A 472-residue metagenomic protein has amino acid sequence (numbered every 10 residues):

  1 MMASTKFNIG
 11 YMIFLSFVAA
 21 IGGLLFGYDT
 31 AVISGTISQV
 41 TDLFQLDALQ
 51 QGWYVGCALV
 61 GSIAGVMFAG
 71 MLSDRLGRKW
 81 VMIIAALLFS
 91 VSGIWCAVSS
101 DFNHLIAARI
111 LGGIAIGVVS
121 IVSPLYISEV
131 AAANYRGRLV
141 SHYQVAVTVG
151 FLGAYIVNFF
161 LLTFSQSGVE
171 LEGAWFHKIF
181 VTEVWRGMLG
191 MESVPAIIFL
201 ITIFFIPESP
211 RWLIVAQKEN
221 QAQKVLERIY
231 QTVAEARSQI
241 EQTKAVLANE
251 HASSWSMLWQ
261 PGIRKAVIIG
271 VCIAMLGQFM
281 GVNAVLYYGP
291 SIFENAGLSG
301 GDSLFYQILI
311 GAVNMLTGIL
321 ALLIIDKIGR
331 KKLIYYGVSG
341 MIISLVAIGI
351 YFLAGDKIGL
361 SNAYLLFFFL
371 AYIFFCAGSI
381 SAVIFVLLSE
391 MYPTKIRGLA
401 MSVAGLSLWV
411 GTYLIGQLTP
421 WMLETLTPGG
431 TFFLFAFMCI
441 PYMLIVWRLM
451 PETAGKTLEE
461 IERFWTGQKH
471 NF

Functional and structural regions predicted by a protein language model:
M1-Q221, V225-E227, L247-F472: Alpha-helical transmembrane bundle of multi-pass membrane proteins
V233-A245: Short, well-structured alpha-helical segments
